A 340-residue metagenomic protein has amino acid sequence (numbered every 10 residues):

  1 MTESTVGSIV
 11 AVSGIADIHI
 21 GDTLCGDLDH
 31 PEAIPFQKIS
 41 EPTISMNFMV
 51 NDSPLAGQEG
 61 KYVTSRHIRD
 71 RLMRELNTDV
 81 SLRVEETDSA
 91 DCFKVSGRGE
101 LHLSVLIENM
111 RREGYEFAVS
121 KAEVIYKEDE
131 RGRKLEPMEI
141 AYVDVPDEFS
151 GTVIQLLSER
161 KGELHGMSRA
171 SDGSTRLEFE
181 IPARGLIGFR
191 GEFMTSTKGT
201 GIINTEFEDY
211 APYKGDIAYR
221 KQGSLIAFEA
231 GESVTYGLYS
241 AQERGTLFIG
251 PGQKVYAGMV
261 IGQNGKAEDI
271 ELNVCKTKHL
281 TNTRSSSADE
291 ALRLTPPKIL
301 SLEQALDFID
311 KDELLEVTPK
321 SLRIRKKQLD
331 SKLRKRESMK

Functional and structural regions predicted by a protein language model:
M1-K340: Accessory interaction regions appended to the cores of large information-processing enzymes
